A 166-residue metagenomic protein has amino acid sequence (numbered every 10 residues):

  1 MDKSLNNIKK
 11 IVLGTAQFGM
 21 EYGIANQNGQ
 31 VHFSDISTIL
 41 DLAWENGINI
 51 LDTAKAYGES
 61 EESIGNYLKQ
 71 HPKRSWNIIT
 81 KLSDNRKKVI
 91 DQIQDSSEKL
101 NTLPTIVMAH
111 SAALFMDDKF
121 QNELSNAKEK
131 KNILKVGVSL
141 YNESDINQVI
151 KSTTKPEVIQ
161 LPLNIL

Functional and structural regions predicted by a protein language model:
M1-W76: N-terminal binding-site loop/beta-alpha segment at the start of enzyme catalytic domains that lines or forms
V12, L51, I78-I79, K135-S139 (+1 more regions): Structural detector of well-ordered beta-strand residues that form the stable sheet scaffold of enzyme domains
T15, T38, T53, T80 (+2 more regions): Residue-identity detector for threonine
M20-S34, T80-K88, H110-F115: Active-site mouth loops of central-metabolism enzymes
H32, G47-I50, I79, N126-K130 (+1 more regions): A generic short-segment signal for beta-strand/edge and adjacent turn/coil regions
L68-Q92: Repeat-unit-sized solenoid/scaffold elements
D84-L166: Glycine/proline-rich, positively charged, aromatic-decorated active-site loop/lid region on the catalytic face
